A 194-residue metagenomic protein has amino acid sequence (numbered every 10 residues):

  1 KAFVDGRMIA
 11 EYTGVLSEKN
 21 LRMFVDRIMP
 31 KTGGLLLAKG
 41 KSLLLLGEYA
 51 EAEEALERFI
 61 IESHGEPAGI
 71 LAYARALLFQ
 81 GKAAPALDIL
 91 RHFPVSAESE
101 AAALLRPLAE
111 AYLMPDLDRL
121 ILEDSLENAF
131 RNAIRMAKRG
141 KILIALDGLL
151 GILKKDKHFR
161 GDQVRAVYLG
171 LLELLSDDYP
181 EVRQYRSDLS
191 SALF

Functional and structural regions predicted by a protein language model:
K1-T13: A short, hydrophobic beta-strand/beta-hairpin element that forms part of a small beta-sheet core
G34-E62, D124-I144, G151: Alpha-helical segment of the N-proximal tetratricopeptide repeat
Y49-A50, A83, I142, G161 (+1 more regions): TPR-repeat structural position
L56, I89-L90, G148-L149, R186: Inward-facing hydrophobic residues that define packing positions of alpha-helical scaffold repeats
H64, A97-E98, K157-F159, P180: Short coil turns that delineate tetratricopeptide repeat
